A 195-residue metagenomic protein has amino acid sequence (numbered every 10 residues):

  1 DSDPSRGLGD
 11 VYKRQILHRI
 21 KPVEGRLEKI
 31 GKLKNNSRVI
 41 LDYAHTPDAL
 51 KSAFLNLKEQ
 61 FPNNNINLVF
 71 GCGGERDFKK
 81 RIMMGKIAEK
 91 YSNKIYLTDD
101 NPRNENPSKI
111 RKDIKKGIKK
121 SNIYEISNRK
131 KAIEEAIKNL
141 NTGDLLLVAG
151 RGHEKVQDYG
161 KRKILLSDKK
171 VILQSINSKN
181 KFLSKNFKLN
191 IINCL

Functional and structural regions predicted by a protein language model:
D1-Y12: Short, small-residue-biased leader/transition segments that mark boundaries at the very start of proteins
D10, Q15-L195: ATP-dependent carboxylate-amine ligase
